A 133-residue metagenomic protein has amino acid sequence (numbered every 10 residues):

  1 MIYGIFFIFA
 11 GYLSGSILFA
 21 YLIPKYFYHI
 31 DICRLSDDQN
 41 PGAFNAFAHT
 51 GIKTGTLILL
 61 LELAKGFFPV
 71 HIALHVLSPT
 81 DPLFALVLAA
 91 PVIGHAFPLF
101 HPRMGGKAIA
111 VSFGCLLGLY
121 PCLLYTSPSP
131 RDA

Functional and structural regions predicted by a protein language model:
M1-F7, V70-L86, L117-L124: Helix-coil boundary and interhelical linker segments in multi-pass alpha-helical membrane proteins
I5-F6, I23-K25, H29-C33, A73 (+1 more regions): Alpha-helical transmembrane bundles and membrane-interface segments of multipass inner-membrane proteins
F7, G11, S16, A20 (+7 more regions): Alpha-helical transmembrane segments in multi-pass membrane proteins
F19-P24, Y28, P69, P98-P102: Alpha-helical transmembrane segments and their lipid-water interface positions in multi-pass membrane proteins
L22-K53: Cytosolic, membrane-interface loops and tails of multi-pass inner-membrane proteins
I30-N40, F100-F113: Short, non-helical or kinked segments that cap or interrupt transmembrane helices
T54-L57, K65-L99: Nucleotide and nucleotide-moiety/phosphate-recognizing core
Y125-A133: Single conserved hydrophobic/aromatic residue that forms the stacking wall/gate of nucleotide- or nucleobase-binding
